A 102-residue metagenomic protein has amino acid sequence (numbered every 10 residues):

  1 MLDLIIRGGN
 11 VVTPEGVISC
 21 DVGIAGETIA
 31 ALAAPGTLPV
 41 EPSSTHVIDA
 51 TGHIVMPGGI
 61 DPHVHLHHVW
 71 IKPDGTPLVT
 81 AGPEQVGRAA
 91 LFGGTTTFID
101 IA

Functional and structural regions predicted by a protein language model:
L2-P57: Histidine-rich, glycine-flanked metal-binding segment
A50-A102: Metal-associated gating/positioning segment near the N- to mid-region
